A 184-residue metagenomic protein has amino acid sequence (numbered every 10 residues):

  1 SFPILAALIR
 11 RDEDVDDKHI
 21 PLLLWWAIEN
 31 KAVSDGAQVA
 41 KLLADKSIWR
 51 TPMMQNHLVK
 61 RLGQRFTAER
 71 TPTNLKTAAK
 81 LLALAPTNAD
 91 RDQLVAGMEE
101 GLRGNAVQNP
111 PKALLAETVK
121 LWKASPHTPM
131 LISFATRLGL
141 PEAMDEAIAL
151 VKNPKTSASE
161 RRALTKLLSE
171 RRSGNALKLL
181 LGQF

Functional and structural regions predicted by a protein language model:
S1-F184: Long, ordered, helix-rich scaffold segments
